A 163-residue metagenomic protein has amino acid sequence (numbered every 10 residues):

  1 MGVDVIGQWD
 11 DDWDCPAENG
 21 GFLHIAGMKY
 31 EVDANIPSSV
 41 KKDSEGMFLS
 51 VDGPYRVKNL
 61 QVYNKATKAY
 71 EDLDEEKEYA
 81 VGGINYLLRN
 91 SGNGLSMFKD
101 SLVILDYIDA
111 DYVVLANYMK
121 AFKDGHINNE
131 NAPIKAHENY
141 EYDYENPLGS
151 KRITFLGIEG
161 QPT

Functional and structural regions predicted by a protein language model:
M1-T163: Catalytic centers of hydrolytic enzymes
